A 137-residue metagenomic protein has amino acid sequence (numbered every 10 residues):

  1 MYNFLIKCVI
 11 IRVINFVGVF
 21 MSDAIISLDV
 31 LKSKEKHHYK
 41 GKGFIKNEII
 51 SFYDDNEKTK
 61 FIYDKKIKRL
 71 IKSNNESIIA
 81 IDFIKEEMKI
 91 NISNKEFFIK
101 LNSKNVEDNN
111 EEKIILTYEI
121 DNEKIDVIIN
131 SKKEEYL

Functional and structural regions predicted by a protein language model:
Y2, K7-N15: Short, positively charged and aromatic/hydrophobic N-terminal segments
V13-D54: N-terminal leader/targeting helix
I26-L31, S51-D55, I71-S73, I114-I120: Short beta-strand segments that buttress and anchor functional surface loops
K36-K40, D55-K58, K113, I125-I128: Short, surface-exposed coil-to-beta transition loops
G41-A80: Short, well-structured hydrophobic secondary-structure segments
G43-I45, Y63, K104-V106, I129-E135: Extended lipid/amphipathic-ligand handling interfaces
F61, N75-I81, E86-D108, E112 (+1 more regions): Terminal, non-globular segments
E111-K113, T117-L137: Mixed-charge, glycine-accented linear interaction segment located at domain edges/termini
